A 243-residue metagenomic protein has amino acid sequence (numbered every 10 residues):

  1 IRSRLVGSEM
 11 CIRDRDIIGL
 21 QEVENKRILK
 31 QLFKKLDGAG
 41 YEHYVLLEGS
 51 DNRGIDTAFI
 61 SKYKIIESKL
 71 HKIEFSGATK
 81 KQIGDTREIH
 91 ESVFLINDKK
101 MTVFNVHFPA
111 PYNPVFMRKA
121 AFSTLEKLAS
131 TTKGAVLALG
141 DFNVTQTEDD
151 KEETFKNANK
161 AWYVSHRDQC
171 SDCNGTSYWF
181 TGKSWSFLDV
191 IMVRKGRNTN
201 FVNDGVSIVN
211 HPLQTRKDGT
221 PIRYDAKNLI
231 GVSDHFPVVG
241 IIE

Functional and structural regions predicted by a protein language model:
I1-G7, I12: Single conserved hydrophobic/aromatic residue that forms the stacking wall/gate of nucleotide- or nucleobase-binding
D14-L20, L46, A78-K80, F108-F116 (+3 more regions): Second-shell loop/turn segments in exported
I17, V23-K100: Structured beta-strand-rich core segments of catalytic domains in phosphoester-bond hydrolases
E22-V23, F108, D141-N143, F236: Active-site metal-binding loops of divalent metal-dependent hydrolases
R27-Q31, R53-D56, Y112-V115, T145-D150 (+1 more regions): Extracytoplasmic/secreted cell-surface and envelope-processing proteins
K100-A110: Active-site-proximal beta-strand elements of phosphoester/diester hydrolases
P114-G134: A long, amphipathic alpha-helix that forms part of the scaffold/cap immediately adjacent to metal-dependent active
L128-L137, V144-E243: Metal-dependent phosphoester-hydrolase catalytic domains
